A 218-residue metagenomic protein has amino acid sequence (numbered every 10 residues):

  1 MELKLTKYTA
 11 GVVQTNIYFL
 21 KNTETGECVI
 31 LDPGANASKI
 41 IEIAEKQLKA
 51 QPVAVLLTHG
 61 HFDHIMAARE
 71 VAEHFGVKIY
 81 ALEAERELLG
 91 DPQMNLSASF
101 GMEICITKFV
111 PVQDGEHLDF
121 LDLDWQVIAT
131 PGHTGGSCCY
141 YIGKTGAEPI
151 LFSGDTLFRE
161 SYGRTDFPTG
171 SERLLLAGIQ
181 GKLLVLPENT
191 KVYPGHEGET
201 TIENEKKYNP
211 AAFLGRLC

Functional and structural regions predicted by a protein language model:
E2-L48, C139-S153: Conserved beta-strand hairpin/beta-sheet module of binuclear metal-dependent hydrolase folds, prominently
Y8-T9, T107-F109, A129-H133: Short Gly/Pro-enriched turn/cap motifs at secondary-structure boundaries
L20, T58, T130: Conserved S/T- and glycine-rich ATP-binding loop of Class I adenylate-forming
E24-T25, A35, F62, G136 (+2 more regions): Short, glycine/acidic-enriched loop or turn micro-motifs at the edges of active sites
C28, A35-D124, E148-P149, K207-L217: Active-site HxH/HxHxD metal-binding segment of metal-dependent hydrolases
D124-A129, T134-C218: Metallo-beta-lactamase
